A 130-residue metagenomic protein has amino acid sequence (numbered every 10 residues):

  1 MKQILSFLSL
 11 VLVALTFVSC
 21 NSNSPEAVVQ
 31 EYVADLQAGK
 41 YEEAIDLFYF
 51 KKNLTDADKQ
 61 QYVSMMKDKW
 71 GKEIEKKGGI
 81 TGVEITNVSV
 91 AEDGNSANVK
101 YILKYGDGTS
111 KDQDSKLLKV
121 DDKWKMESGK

Functional and structural regions predicted by a protein language model:
M1-L5: Positively charged n-region of N-terminal signal peptides that target proteins for export
S6-V11: Sec-dependent N-terminal signal peptides
T16-S19: C-terminal motif of bacterial Sec signal peptides marking the signal peptidase cleavage site
N21-S24: Bacterial signal peptide processing site
G39-L54: Short, well-ordered alpha-helical segments enriched in acidic and aromatic residues
S64-S110: Surface-exposed, charged secondary-structure patches
S110-K130: Short beta-strand edge/turn micro-motifs at domain boundaries
